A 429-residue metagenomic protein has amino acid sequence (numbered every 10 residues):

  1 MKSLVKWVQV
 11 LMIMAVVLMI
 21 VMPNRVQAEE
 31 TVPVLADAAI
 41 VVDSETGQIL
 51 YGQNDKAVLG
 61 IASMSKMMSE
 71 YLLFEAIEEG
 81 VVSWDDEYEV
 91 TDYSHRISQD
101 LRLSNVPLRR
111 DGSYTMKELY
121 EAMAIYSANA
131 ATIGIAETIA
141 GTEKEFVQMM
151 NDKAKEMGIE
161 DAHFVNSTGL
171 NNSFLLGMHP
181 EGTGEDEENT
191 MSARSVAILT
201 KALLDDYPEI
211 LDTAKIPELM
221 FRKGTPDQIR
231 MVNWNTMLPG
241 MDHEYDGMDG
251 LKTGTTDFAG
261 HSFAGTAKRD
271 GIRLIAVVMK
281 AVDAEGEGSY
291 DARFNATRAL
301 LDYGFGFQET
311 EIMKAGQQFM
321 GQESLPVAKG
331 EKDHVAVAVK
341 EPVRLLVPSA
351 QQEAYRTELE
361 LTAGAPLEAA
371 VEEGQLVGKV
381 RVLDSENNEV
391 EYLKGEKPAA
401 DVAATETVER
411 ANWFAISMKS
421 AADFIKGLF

Functional and structural regions predicted by a protein language model:
M1-L4, V8, I61, G112 (+3 more regions): Structural motif marking the loop-to-transmembrane transition
K2-A28: Sec-dependent N-terminal signal peptides of Gram-positive bacterial secreted proteins and lipoproteins
K2-L4, M149-A154, K426: Periplasmic/cell-envelope proteins involved in peptidoglycan metabolism and beta-lactam response
P23-R194, L204-P208: Active-site-adjacent loops and short helices of periplasmic peptidoglycan-processing enzymes
G177, G184-T190, R194-F429: Domain-terminus/edge residues, biased toward the C-terminal soluble/receptor-binding domains of extracytoplasmic
